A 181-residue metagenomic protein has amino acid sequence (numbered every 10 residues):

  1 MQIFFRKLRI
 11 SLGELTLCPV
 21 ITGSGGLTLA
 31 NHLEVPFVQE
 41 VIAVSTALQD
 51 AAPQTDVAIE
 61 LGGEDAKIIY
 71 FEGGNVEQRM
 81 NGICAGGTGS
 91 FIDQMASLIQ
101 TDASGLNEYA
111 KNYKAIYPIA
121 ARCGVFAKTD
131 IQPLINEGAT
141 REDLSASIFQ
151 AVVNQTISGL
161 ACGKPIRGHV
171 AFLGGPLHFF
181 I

Functional and structural regions predicted by a protein language model:
M1-E40: N-terminal glycine/serine-rich phosphate-binding loop of ATP-dependent small-molecule kinases, especially carbohydrate
G23-S24, L61-D65, T88, G174-L177: A short acidic Gly-Thr/Ser loop motif
S24-G25, C162-I181: Glycine-rich phosphate-binding loops at beta-strand->alpha-helix junctions
G26-A30, N75, T129-R141, P165-I166: Gly-rich Lys/Arg/Thr-decorated short loops/hinges at beta-loop-alpha junctions or inter-strand turns that position
T55-G73: Gly/Thr-rich phosphate-binding beta-strand-loop-beta motif of the actin/hexokinase/Hsp70
G73-A115, C123: Glycine-rich phosphate-binding loop plus the immediately following alpha-helix
A127-L160: Adenine-nucleotide phosphate-binding core of ATP-dependent small-molecule kinases
